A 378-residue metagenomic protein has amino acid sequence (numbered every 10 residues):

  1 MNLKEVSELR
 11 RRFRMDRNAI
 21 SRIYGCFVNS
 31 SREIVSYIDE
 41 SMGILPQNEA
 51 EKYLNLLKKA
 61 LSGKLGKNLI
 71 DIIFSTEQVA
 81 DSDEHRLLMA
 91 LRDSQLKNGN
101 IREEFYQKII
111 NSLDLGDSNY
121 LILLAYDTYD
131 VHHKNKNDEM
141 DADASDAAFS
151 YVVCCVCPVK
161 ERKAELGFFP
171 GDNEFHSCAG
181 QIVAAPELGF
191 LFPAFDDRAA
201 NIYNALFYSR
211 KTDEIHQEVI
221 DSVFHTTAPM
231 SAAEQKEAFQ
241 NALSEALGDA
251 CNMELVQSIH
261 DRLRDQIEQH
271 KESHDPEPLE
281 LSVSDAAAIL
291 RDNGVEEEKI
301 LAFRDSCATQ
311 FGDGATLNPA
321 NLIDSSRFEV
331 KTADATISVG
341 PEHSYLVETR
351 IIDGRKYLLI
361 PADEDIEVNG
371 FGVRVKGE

Functional and structural regions predicted by a protein language model:
R11-R17, S21-D324: Long, hydrophobic alpha/beta structural blocks
E277, A286-E378: C-terminal, beta-strand-rich globular interaction domains
